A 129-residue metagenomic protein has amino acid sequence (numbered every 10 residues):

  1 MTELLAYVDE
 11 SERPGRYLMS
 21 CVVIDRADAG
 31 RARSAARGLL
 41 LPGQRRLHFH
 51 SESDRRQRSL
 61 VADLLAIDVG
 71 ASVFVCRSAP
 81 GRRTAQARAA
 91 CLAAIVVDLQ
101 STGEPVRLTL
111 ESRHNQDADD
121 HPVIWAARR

Functional and structural regions predicted by a protein language model:
M1-R129: Phosphate-ester processing/binding pockets and catalytic centers
